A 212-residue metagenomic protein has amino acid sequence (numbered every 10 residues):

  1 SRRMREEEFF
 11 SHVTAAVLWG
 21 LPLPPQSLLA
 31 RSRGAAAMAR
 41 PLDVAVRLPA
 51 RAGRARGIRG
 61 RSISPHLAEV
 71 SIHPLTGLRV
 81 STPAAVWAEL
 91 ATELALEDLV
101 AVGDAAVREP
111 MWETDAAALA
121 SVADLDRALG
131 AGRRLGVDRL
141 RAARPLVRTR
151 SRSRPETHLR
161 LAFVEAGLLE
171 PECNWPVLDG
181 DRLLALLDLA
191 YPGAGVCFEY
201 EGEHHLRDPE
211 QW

Functional and structural regions predicted by a protein language model:
S1-G136: Short gly/ser-rich loop at a beta-strand->alpha-helix junction or flexible surface loop bordering the NTP-binding
E6, P110-W212: Surface segments flanking catalytic/ligand-binding clefts of nucleic-acid enzymes
